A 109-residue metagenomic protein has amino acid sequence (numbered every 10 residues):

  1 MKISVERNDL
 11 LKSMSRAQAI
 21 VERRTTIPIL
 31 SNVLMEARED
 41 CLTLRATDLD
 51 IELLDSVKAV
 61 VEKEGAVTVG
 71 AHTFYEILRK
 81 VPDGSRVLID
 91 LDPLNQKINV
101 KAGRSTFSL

Functional and structural regions predicted by a protein language model:
M1-L109: Structural preference for solvent-exposed beta-strand-turn elements and adjacent flexible terminal/loop segments within
